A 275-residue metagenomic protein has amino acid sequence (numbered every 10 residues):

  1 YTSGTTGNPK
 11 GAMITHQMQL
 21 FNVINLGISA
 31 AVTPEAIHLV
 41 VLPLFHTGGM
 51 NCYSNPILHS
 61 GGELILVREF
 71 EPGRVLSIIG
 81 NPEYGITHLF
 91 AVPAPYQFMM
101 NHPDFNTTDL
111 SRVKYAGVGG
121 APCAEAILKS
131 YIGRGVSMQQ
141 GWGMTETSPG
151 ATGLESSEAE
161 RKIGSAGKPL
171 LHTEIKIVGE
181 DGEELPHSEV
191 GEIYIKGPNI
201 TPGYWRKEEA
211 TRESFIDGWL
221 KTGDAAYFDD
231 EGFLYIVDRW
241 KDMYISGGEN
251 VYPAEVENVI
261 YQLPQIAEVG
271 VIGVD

Functional and structural regions predicted by a protein language model:
Y1-F21: Conserved AMP-binding A3 loop
P9-A12, N22-S29, H38, L76-I79 (+7 more regions): Adenylate-forming
K10-M13, V40, G62-E69, Q139: Short beta-strand->loop structural element characteristic of the AMP-binding/adenylate-forming
L20-I37, F45-T87, Q97-F98, H102: Conserved AMP-binding/adenylation subdomain of ANL enzymes
A30, H59, I86-A91, M100-R161 (+2 more regions): Gly/Ser/Thr-rich phosphate-binding loop
L89-V92, G197, P202-G203, A210-E213 (+1 more regions): AMP-binding/adenylate-forming catalytic core of the ANL superfamily
G120, G143, G167, D224 (+1 more regions): Active-site glycine-centered loops adjacent to acidic/histidine catalytic or metal-binding residues that shape
E174-Y194, Y227-E231, Q265: Conserved beta-loop-beta connector loops within the AMP-binding
